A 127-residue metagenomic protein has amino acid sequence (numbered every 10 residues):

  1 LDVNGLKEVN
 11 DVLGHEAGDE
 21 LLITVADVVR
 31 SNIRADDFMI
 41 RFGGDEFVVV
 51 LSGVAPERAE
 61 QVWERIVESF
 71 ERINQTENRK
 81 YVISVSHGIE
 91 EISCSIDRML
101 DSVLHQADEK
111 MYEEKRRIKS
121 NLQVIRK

Functional and structural regions predicted by a protein language model:
L1, F47, V85-I89: A structural signal for short, well-ordered beta-strand segments
N4-R34, I40-G44, V48-V49, P56-E64 (+2 more regions): Conserved long alpha-helical elements within nucleotide-processing catalytic cores of c-di-GMP signaling and class III
D11, V50-V54, E71, I92-S93: Residue-level recognition of strand-loop junctions within catalytic nucleotide-signaling folds
E16-G18, V67, S120-V124: Glycine-rich, phosphate-binding/catalytic loops in enzymes
V25, I66, K80-H87: Extended, non-catalytic scaffold segments that flank or surround catalytic motifs
S31-D36, V67-K80, E113, R117: Short catalytic/binding micro-motifs of nucleotide second-messenger systems
E57-Q61, R79-V82, I92-K127: Catalytic cores and conserved motifs of cyclic dinucleotide signaling enzymes
